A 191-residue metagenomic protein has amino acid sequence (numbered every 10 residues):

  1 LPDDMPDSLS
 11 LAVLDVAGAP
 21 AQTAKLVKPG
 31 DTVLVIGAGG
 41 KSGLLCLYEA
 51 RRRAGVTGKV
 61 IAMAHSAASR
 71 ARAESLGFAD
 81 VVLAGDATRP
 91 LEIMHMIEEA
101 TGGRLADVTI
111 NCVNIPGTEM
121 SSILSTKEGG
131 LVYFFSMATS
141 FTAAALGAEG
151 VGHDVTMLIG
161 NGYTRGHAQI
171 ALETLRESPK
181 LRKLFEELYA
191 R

Functional and structural regions predicted by a protein language model:
L1-G30: NAD(P)H dinucleotide-binding glycine-rich loop of Rossmann-like/cofactor-binding domains, especially the beta1-alpha1
A17, G37-L44, Y48: Glycine-rich NAD(P) Rossmann-fold beta1-alpha1 loop
T23-P29, A100-G103, L124-S125: Glycine-rich helix-loop-beta junction characteristic of Rossmann-like nucleotide cofactor-binding loops
D31-I36: Conserved class I S-adenosyl-L-methionine
G39, H65-A68, A138, Y163: Residues in the short beta-alpha loop(s) of Rossmann-like NAD(P)-binding domains
R51-G117: Adenosine-nucleotide cofactor-binding segment
G103, E173-R191: C-terminal capping/lid region of NAD(P)-dependent oxidoreductase domains
V113-E177: Glycine-rich phosphate-binding loop and adjacent beta-alpha segment of Rossmann(oid) nucleotide-cofactor-binding
